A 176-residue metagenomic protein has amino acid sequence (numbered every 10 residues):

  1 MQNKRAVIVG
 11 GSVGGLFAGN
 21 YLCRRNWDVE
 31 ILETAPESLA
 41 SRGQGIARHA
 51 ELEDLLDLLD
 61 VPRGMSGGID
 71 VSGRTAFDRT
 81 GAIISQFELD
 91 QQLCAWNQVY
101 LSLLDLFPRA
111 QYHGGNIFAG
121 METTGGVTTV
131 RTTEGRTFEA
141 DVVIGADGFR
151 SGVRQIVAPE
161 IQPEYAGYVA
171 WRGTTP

Functional and structural regions predicted by a protein language model:
M1-R5, R25, A47-T174: Conserved N-terminal helical subregion
I8, I31, G145: Conserved SAM-binding loop
G10-V13: Glycine-rich Rossmann-fold phosphate-binding loop(s) that bind the pyrophosphate of adenine dinucleotide cofactors
L16: Residues forming the Rossmann-fold NAD(P)(H) cofactor-binding site
N20-R42: Glycine-rich FAD pyrophosphate-binding loop
